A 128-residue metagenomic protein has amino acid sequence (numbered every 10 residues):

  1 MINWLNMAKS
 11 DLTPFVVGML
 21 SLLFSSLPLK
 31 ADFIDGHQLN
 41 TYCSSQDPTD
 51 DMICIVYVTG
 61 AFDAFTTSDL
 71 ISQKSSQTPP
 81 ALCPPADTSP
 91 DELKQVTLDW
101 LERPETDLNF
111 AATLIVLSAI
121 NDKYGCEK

Functional and structural regions predicted by a protein language model:
I2-V16: Bacterial N-terminal signal peptides that target proteins for export
P14-V17, L22, V56: Small-residue packing motifs within transmembrane alpha-helices
S25-P28: N-terminal signal peptide c-region/cleavage motif recognized by signal peptidases
A31: Residue-level hotspots at or immediately adjacent to binding/recognition sites across diverse folds
I34-D99: Short N-proximal segments of mature Sec-exported proteins
Q95-K128: Short, compact, well-ordered microdomains
